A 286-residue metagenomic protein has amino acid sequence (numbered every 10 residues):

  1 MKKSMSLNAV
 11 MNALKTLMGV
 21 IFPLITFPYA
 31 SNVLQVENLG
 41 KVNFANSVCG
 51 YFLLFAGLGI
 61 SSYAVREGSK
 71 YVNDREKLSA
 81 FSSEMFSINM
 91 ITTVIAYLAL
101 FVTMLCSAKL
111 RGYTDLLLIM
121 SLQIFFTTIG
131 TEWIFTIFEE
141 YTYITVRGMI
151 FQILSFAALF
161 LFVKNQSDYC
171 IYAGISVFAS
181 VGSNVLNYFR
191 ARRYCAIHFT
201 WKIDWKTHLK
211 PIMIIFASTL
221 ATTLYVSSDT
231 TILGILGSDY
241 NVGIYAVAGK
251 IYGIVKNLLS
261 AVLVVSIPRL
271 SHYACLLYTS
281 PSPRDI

Functional and structural regions predicted by a protein language model:
M1-M5, T142-T145, Y169-S176, G182-V226 (+3 more regions): Interhelical loop/hinge segments that connect adjacent transmembrane helices in multipass membrane
S4-S61, F156, S176, M213-D239: Signature of the first transmembrane helix
S6-M18, E76, L118, L122 (+2 more regions): Alpha-helical transmembrane segments of multi-pass membrane transporters/permeases
F22, T26, N43-V72, F81 (+4 more regions): Small-residue-rich midsections of specific transmembrane alpha-helices
S31-L39, L105-T114, F138-N184: Membrane-interface helix-loop junctions in multi-pass transport and translocation proteins
K41, R75-S87, S280: Membrane-interface alpha-helices at helix entry/exit sites of multi-pass transporters
Y51, F55, M90, V94 (+3 more regions): Alpha-helical transmembrane segments of multi-pass membrane proteins
Y278-I286: Single conserved hydrophobic/aromatic residue that forms the stacking wall/gate of nucleotide- or nucleobase-binding
